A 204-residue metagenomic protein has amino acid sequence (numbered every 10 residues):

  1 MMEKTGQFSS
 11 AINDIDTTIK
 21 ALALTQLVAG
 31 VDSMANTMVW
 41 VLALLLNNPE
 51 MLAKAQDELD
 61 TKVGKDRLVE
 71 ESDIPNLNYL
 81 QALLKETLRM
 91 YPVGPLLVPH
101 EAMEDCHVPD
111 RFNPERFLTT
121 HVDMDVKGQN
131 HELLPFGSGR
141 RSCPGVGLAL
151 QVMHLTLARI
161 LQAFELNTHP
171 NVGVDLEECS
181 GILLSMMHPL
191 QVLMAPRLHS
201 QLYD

Functional and structural regions predicted by a protein language model:
M1-M38, D73, L77, E115-V122: Conserved cytochrome P450 catalytic core segment spanning the I/J/K helices
A29, T119-M153, E178-S180: Cytochrome P450 heme-thiolate "Cys pocket" and heme-binding signature region
V31-D57, H154, A158, E165-N167: Classical protein tyrosine phosphatase
S33, R140-R141, L155, R197-S200: Conserved beta-strand elements of beta-rich interaction domains across eukaryotes, especially beta-propellers
P49-M51, V146-S185: Cytochrome P450 heme-binding "Cys pocket" and the immediately downstream C-terminal segment
A55, T87, F112, G139 (+2 more regions): Hydrophobic, well-ordered secondary-structure elements that form the walls of internal hydrophobic environments
V69-P109: Conserved cytochrome P450 K-helix E-x-x-R motif and the immediately C-terminal K′/meander segment
E165, L184-D204: C-terminal helix/juxtamembrane-tail motif
